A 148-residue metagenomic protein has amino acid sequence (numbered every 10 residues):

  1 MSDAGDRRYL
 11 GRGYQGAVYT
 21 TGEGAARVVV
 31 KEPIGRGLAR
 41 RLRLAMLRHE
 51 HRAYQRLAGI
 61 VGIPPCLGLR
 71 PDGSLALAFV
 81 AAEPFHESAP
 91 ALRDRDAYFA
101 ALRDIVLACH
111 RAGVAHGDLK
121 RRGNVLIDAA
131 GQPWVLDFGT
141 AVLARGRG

Functional and structural regions predicted by a protein language model:
D3-Q55: ATP-binding glycine-rich loop module of kinase domains
T20-G24, A78-F79, D128-A129: Active-site beta-strand termini and strand-to-loop segments that position acidic
G37, P84-F85, N124, L143-R145: Conserved protein kinase catalytic core
R43-L47, A53-A100: Conserved structural core of kinase catalytic domains
A81, R121, T140: Short, glycine/acidic-enriched loop or turn micro-motifs at the edges of active sites
A101-R111: Short C-lobe core helix of eukaryotic-like protein kinase catalytic domains
R111-I127: Catalytic-loop of the protein kinase fold
D128-G148: C-lobe/activation-segment region of protein kinase-like
